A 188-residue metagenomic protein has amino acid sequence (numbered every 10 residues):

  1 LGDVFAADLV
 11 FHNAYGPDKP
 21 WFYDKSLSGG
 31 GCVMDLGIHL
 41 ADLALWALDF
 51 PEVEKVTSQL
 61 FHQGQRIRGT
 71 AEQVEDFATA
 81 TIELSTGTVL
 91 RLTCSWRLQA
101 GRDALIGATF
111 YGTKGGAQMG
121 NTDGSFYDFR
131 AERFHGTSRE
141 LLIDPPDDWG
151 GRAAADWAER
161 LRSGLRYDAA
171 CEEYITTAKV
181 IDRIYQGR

Functional and structural regions predicted by a protein language model:
L1-A71: Predominantly a Rossmann-like dinucleotide-binding segment in NAD(P)-dependent oxidoreductases
L40-A41, Y127, G150-A155, I181-D182: A general structural signal for well-ordered alpha-helical segments in protein cores
A47-P51, T113-A117, I181-G187: Phosphate/oxyanion-binding loops and surfaces in catalytic or ligand/nucleic-acid-binding neighborhoods
G64, N121, I181-D182: C-terminal catalytic/substrate-binding lobe primarily of soluble NAD(P)-dependent oxidoreductases
R68-E75, S85-A153, A170: NAD(P)-dinucleotide binding in Rossmann-like oxidoreductases
A80-I82: Short beta-strand scaffold segments in enzyme catalytic cores
S85, L141, D156-R188: C-terminal helix-rich "cap/oligomerization" subdomain common to oxidoreductases
